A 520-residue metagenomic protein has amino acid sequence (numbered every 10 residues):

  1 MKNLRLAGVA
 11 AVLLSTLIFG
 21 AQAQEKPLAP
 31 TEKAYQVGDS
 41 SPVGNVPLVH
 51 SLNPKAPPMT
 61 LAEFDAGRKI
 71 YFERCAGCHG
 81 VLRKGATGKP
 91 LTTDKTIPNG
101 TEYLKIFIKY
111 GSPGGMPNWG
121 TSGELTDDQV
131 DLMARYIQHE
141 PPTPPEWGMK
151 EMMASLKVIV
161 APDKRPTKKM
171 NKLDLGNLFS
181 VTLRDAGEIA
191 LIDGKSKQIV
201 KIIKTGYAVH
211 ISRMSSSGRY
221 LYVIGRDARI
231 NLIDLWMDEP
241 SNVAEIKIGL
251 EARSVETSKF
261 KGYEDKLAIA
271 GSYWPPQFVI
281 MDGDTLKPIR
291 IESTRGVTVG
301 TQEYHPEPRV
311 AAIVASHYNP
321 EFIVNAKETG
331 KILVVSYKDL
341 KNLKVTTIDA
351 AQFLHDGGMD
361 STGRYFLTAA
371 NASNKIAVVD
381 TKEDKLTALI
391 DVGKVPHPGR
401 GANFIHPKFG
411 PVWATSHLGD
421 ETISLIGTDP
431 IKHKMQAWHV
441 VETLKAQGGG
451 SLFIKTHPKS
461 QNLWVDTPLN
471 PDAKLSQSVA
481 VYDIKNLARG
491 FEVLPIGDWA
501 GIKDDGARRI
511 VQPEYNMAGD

Functional and structural regions predicted by a protein language model:
E25-D39, L82, A86, T92-T143: Extracytoplasmic electron-transfer domains, predominantly the class I c-type cytochrome c fold
T31-I70, K164-T167: Electrostatic cytochrome c docking/interface patches
T60-V81, Y103-Y110: Sequence/structural segment immediately N-terminal to covalent heme-attachment motifs in c-type and related
K157-L173, R213-S216, V255-E264, E303-Y318 (+4 more regions): Structural signature of eukaryotic scaffold interfaces centered on beta-propeller domains
Q198-I203, E239-I246, K287-E292, G296-E303 (+4 more regions): A short beta-strand motif characteristic of beta-propeller blades
I233-D238, M281-I289, S336-L340, T381-K385 (+2 more regions): Short loop/turn segments immediately following beta-strands, especially the blade-tip and inter-blade linker loops
V243, K247-E328, K341-D349: Asp-box/WD-like beta-propeller blade repeats and closely related beta-sheet repeat scaffolds
G410-T415, E421-I423, G448-D520: Loop/turn-rich, solvent-exposed surfaces of beta-rich toroidal or solenoidal domains
